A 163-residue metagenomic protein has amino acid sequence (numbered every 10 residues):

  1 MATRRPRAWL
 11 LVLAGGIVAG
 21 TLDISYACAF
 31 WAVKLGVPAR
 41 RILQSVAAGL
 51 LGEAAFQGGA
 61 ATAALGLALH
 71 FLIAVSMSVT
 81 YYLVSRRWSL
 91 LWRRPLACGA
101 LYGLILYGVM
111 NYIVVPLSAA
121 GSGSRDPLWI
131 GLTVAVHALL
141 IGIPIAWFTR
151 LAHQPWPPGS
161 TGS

Functional and structural regions predicted by a protein language model:
T3-G36: N-terminal signal-anchor transmembrane alpha helix
G20-I24, G103-I113: Aromatic-anchored segments of alpha-helical transmembrane domains
W31-A61: Extracytosolic (periplasmic/ER-lumenal) interhelical loops and adjacent juxtamembrane/interface segments of multi-pass
K34, F56, N111-V134: Interfacial helix-loop-helix junctions of multi-pass membrane proteins
A64-Y82: Hydrophobic alpha-helical transmembrane segments
R86-G108: Internal alpha-helical transmembrane segments of multi-pass membrane proteins
V136-R150: Hydrophobic cores of alpha-helical transmembrane segments in multi-pass inner/ER membrane proteins, independent
W147-S160: Membrane-interface capping segments at transmembrane-helix boundaries
